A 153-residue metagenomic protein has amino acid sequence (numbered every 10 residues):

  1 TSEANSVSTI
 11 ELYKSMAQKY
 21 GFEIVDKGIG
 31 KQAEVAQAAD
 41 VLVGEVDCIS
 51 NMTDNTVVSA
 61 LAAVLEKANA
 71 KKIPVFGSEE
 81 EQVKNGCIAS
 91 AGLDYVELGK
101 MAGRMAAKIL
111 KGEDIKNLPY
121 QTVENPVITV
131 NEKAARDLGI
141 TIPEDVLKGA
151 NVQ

Functional and structural regions predicted by a protein language model:
T1-Q153: Short hydrophobic alpha-helices and adjacent helix-cap/hinge residues
